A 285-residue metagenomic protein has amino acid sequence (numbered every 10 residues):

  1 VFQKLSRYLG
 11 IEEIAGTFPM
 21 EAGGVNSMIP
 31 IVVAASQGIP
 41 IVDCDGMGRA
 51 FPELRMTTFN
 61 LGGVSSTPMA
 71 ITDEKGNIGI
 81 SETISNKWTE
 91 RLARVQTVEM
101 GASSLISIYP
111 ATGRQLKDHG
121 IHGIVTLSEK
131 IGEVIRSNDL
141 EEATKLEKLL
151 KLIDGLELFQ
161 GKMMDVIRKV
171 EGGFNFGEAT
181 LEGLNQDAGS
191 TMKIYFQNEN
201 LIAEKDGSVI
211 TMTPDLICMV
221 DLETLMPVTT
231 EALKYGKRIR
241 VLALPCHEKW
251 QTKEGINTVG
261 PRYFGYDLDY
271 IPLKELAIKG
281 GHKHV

Functional and structural regions predicted by a protein language model:
V1-A15: Glycine-rich oxoanion-binding loops at beta->alpha junctions
E12-G23, I41: A short, small-residue-rich loop immediately preceding and capping a beta-strand
E13-I14, M100-T112, L140-Q160, E248-E254: Flexible, glycine/charged-enriched surface loops at secondary-structure junctions
M20-I31, R49-P52: Short glycine/serine/threonine-rich phosphate/pyrophosphate-binding segments that cradle anionic phosphate groups
A35-R55: Short, acidic/small-residue loops that bind anionic groups at enzyme active sites
M56-Q96: A structural-propensity feature for long, helix-poor, extended segments
G132-G183: Oxyanion-binding "anion nests"
V166-V285: C-terminal non-catalytic interaction/assembly regions of soluble proteins
